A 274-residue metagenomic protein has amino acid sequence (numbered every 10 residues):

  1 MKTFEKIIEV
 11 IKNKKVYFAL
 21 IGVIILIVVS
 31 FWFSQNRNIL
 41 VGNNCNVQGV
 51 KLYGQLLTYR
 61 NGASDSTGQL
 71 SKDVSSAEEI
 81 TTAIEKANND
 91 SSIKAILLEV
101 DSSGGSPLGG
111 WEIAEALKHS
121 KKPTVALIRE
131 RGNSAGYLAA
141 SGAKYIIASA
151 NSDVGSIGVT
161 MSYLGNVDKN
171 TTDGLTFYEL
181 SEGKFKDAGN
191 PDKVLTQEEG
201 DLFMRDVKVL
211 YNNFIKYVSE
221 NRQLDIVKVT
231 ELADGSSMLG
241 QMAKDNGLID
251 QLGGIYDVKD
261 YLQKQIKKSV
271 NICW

Functional and structural regions predicted by a protein language model:
K2-K121, R131-N221, Q265, N271-W274: Small-residue-centered hinge/linker elements
I96-L97, A126, E179, K228 (+1 more regions): A generic structural-conservation signal
T124, I146-I147, I249-L252: Short, well-ordered beta-strand core segments
L127-N133, L232-S236: Glycine-rich beta-to-alpha transition loops that act as phosphate-gripper elements at the mouths of alpha/beta enzyme
N221-R222, I226-W274: Extracytoplasmic/luminal low-complexity segments enriched in Pro/Gly and acidic/polar residues that act as flexible
